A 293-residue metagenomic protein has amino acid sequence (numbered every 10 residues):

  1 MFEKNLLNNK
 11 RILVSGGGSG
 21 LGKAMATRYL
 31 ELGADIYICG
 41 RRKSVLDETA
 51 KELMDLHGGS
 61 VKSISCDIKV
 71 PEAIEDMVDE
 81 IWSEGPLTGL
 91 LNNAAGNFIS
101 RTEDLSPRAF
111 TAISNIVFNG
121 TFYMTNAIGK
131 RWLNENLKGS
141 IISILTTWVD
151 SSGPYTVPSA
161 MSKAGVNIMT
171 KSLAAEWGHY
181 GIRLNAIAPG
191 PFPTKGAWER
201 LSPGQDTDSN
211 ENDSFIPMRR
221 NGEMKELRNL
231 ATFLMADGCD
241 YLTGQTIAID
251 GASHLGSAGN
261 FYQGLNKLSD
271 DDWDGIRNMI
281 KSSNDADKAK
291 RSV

Functional and structural regions predicted by a protein language model:
G16-G20: Conserved glycine-rich cofactor-binding loop
E75, N97-T111, K130, N134 (+3 more regions): Conserved mid-core segment of classical short-chain dehydrogenase/reductases
D79, P107, I116-N136, A174-A175 (+2 more regions): Amphipathic alpha-helical dimer-interface segment in Rossmann-like NAD(P)H-dependent oxidoreductases
T88, G96, E103-Y123, I142 (+3 more regions): Catalytic Tyr-X3-Lys loop
L91, G178, R183, L242-G244: Short, small/polar-rich loop/turn modules that mediate ligand/substrate recognition or access, typified
L133, I142-G165, T170-H179, P191-F192 (+1 more regions): Catalytic loop of short-chain dehydrogenase/reductase
H179, P191-I216, S257-D287: A glycine/serine/threonine-rich, flexible loop-to-helix segment that serves as the NAD(P) cofactor-binding "lid"
A186, D206-L242, I249-G251, I276-V293: C-terminal helical subdomain
